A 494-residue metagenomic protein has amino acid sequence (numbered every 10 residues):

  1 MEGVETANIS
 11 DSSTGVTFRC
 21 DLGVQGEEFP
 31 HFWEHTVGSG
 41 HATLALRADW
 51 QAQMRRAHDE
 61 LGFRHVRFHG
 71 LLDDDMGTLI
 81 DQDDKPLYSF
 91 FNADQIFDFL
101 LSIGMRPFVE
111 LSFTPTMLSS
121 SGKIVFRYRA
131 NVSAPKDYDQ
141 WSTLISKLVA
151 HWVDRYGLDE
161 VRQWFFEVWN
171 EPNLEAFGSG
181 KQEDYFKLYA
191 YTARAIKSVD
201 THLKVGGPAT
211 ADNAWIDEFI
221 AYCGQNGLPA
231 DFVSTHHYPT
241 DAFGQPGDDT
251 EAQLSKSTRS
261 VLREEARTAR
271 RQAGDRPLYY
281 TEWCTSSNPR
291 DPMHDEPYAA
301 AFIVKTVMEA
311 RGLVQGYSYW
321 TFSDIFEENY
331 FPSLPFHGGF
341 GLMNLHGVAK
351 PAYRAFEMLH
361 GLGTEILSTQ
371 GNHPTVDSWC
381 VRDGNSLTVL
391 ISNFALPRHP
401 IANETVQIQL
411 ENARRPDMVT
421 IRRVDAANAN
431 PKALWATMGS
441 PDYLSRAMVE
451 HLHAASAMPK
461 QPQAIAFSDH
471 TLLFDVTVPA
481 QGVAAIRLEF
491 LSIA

Functional and structural regions predicted by a protein language model:
M1-F165, S179-D212, N226-L228, G274-D275 (+4 more regions): Non-catalytic accessory regions flanking glycosidase/transglycosidase catalytic cores in CAZymes
L44-L46, E175-S179, F243-G244, N288-H294 (+1 more regions): A generic structural signal for short coil/turn motifs at secondary-structure boundaries
D74-T78, T116-V125, L174-A176, T240-P246 (+2 more regions): Short acidic/His/Gly/Ser-rich catalytic and metal-binding motifs that mark active-site loops of diverse hydrolases
R129-N131, L174, G178, G247-A252: Glycine- and acidic
E171: Conserved G/P- and acidic residue-centered "switch" motifs that form tight phosphate/ATP-binding loops in soluble
Q182-V314, P335: Noncatalytic carbohydrate-binding groove/subsite architecture in carbohydrate-active enzymes
